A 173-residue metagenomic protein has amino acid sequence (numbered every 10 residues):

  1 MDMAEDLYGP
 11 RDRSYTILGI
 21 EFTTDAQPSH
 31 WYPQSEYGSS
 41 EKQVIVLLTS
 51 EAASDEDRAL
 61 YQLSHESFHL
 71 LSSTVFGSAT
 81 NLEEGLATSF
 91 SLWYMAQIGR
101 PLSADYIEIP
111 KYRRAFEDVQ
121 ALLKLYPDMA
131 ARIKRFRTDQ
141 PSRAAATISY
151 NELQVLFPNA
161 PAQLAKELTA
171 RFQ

Functional and structural regions predicted by a protein language model:
M1-A52: Auxiliary, metal-adjacent structural segments of Zn-dependent hydrolase domains
D2, T88, E117-Q120: Solvent-exposed, polar/charged alpha-helical surfaces in well-ordered, non-transmembrane soluble domains, broadly
E5, G9, S72, F76 (+2 more regions): Sec-exported extracytoplasmic/periplasmic mature domains
T49-A53, S73-S78, D105-Y106: Second-shell loop/turn segments in exported
D57: Ligand/cofactor pocket segment of small-molecule handling proteins
L60-V75, T88: Active-site recognition of the HExxH zinc-binding catalytic motif
A79-A115: Post-HExxH zinc-binding segment in Zn-dependent metallohydrolases
F116, Q120-Q173: Pan-zinc metallopeptidase signature
